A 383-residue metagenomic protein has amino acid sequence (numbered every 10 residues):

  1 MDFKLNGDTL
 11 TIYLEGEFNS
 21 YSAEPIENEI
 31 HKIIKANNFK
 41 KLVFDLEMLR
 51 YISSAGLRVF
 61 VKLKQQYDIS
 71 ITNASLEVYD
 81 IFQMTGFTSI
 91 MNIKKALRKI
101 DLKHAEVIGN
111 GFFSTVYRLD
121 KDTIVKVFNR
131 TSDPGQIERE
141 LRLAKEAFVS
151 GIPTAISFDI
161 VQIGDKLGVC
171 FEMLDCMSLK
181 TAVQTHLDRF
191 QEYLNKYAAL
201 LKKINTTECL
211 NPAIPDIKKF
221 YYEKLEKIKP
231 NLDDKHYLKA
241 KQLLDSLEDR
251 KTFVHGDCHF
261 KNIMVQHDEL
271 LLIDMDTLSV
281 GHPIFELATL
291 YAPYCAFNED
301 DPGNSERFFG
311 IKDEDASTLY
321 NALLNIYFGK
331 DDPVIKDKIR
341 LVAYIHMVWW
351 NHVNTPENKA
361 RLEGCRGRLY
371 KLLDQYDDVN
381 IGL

Functional and structural regions predicted by a protein language model:
M1-N28: STAS-typified acidic loop motif
F18, M48, Q162, D175 (+3 more regions): Short, glycine/acidic-enriched loop or turn micro-motifs at the edges of active sites
F18-M91: Amphipathic alpha-helical interaction surfaces in cytosolic regulatory modules
K99-V107: Conserved N-terminal boundary motif of the eukaryotic protein kinase catalytic domain
E106-V107, F112-P212: ATP-binding pocket architecture of kinase catalytic cores
T206-G256, F260-K261, Q266-H267: An alpha-helical support segment within catalytic cores of ATP-dependent transferases
Q266-S317: Active-site Asp-x-Gly
E306-L383: Helix-rich C-terminal or lid/interface subdomains of diverse kinases
